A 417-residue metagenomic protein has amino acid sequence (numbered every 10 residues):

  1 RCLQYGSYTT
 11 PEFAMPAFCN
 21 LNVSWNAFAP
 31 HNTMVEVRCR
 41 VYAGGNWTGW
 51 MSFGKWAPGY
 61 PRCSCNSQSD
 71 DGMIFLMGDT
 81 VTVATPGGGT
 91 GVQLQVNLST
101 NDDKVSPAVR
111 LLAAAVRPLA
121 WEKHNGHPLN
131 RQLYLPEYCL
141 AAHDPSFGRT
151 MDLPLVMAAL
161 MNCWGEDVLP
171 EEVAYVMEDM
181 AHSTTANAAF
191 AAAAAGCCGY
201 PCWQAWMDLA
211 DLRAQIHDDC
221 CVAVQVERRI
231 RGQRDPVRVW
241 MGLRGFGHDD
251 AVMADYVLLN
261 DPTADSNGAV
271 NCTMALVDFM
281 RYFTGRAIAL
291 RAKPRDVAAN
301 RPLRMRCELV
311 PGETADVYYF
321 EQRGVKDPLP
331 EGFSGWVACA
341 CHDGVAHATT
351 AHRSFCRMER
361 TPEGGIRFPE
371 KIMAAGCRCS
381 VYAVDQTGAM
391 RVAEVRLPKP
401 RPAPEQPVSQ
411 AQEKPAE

Functional and structural regions predicted by a protein language model:
R1-R131: Beta-strand-rich ligand- or partner-binding modules with a strong bias toward extracellular/periplasmic carbohydrate
P16, G87-T100, L112-G126, G247-V317: Noncatalytic regulatory segments and standalone regulatory/sensor domains
S69-D79, A346, H352-R367: Aromatic sugar-binding surface patches on proteins that engage polysaccharides or sugar-phosphate polymers
A84-G88, E370-G376: Surface-exposed, short loops/turns at beta-strand junctions within beta-sandwich domains
N97-S183, C356, R401, K414: Active-site-adjacent structural segments surrounding the nucleophilic cysteine of cysteine proteases and isopeptidases
D167, E172-P294: Conserved active-site-adjacent core of cysteine acyl-enzyme catalytic domains
M390-P398: Edge beta-strands of extracellular beta-sandwich domains
